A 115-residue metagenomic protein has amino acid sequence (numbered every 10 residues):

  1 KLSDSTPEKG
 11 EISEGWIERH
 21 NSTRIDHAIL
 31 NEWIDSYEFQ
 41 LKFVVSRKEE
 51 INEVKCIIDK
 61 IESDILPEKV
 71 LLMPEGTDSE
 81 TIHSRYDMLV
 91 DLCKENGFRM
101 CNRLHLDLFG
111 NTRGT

Functional and structural regions predicted by a protein language model:
K1-T115: Conserved AdoMet/S-adenosylmethionine-binding subsite of the radical SAM
